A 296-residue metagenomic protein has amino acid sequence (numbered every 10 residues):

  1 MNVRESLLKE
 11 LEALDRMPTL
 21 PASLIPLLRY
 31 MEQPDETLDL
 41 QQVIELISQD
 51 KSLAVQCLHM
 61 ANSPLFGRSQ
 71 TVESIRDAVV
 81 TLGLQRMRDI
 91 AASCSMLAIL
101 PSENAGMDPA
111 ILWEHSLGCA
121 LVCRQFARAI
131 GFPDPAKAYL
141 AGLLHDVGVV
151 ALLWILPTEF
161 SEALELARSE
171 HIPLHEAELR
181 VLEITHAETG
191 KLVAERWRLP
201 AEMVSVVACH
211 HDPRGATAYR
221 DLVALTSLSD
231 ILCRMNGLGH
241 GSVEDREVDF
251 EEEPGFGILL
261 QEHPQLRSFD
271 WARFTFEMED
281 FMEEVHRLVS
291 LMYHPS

Functional and structural regions predicted by a protein language model:
M1, Q265-S296: Terminal targeting/low-complexity segments that flank the catalytic cores of oxidoreductases
M1-R168, I172-E253, H294-S296: Conserved alpha-helical "signature site" that marks functionally important helical segments or helix/loop junctions
E251-D270: Short helix/strand-capping connector loops at secondary-structure junctions
